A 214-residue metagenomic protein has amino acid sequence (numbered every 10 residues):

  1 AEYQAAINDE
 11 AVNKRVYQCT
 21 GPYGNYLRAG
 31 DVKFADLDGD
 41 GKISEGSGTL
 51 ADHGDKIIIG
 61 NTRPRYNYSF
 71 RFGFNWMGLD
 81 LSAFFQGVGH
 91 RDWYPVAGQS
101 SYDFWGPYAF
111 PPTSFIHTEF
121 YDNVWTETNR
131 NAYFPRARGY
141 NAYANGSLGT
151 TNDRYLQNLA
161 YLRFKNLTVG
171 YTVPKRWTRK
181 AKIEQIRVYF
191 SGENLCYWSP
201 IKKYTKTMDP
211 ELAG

Functional and structural regions predicted by a protein language model:
A1-G60, G106, P112-N129: Conserved small-residue
V12, H90-R187: Extracytoplasmic gating/loop element in the C-terminal half of outer-membrane beta-barrel translocons and assembly
R65-S69, Y161-T168, G214: Transmembrane beta-barrel architecture of outer-membrane proteins
R71-G73, T168-T172, S191: Outer-membrane beta-barrel architecture
M77, V88-D92, P174, E193-S199: Structural signature of outer-membrane beta-barrel domains
G78-S82, R176-W177: Repeated loop/turn-to-beta-strand initiation elements of outer-membrane beta-barrel proteins
A83, V188-F190: Membrane-embedded beta-strand positions of outer-membrane beta-barrel proteins
G98-Y108, I201-A213: Flexible, surface-exposed loop regions and adjacent strand-edge segments of Gram-negative outer-membrane beta-barrel
